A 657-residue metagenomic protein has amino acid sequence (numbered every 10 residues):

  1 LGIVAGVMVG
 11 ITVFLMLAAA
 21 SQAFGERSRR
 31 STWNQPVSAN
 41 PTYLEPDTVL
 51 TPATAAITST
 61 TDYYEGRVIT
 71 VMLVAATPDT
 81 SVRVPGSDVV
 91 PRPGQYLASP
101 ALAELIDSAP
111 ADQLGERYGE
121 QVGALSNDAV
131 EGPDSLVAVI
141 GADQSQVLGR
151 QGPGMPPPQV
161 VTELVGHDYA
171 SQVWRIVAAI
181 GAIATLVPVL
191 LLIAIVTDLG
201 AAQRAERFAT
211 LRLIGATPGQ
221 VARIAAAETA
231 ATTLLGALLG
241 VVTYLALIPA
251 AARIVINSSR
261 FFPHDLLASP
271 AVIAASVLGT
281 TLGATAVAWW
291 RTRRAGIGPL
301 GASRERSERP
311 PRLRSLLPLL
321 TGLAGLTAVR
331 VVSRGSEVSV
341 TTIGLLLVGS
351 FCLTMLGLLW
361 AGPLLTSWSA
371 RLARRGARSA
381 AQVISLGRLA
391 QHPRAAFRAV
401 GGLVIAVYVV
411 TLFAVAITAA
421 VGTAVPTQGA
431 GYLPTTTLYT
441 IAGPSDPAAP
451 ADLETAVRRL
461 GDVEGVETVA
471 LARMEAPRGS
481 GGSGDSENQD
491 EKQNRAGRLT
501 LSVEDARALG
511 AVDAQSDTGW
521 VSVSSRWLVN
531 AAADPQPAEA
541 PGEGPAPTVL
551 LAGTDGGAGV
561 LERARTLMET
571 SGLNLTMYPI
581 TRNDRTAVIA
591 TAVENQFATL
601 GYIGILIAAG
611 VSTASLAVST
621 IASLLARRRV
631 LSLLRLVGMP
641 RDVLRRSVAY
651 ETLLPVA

Functional and structural regions predicted by a protein language model:
L1-F24, V173-R204, T229-T243, L316-A328 (+4 more regions): Hydrophobic alpha-helical transmembrane segments of multi-pass inner-membrane transport and secretion
L1-P188, G200, G431-Y432, A532-Y602: Membrane transport/envelope proteins' first extracytoplasmic loop
I3, A170-V173, T185-L192, A271-R294 (+2 more regions): Alpha-helical transmembrane segments, especially those used as permease/efflux helices and single-pass anchors
V9-T48, A56, A252-I256, S333-T341 (+2 more regions): Alpha-helical transmembrane segments
V241-A271, G335-L345, A657: Short helix-loop junctions at transmembrane helix boundaries
C352, L364-T518: Juxtamembrane segments of multi-pass membrane proteins
A442-S612, S619: Structured non-transmembrane domains adjacent to transmembrane bundles in polytopic membrane proteins
